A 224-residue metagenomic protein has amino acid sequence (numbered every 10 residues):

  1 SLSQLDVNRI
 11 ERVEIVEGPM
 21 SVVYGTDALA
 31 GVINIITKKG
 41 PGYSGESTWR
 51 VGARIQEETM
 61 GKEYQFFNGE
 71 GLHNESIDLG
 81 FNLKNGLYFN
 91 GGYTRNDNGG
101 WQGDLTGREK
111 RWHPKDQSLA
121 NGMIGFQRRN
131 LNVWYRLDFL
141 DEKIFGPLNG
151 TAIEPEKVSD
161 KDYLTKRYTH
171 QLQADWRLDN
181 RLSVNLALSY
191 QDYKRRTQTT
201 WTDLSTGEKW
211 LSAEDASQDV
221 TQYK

Functional and structural regions predicted by a protein language model:
S1-E17: Short acidic/polar hinge/loop motifs at secondary-structure boundaries that mediate gating or recognition
Q4-L5, V23, W176, S217: A general structural signal for stabilizing positions within well-ordered secondary structure
N8-E11, V22-N34, K39-G103, D116-A120: Outer-membrane beta-barrel translocator/receptor signature
R12, E17, V32, N74-D78 (+3 more regions): Membrane-embedded beta-strand positions in outer-membrane beta-barrel channels/transporters
G18, I36, R50-E58, T94-N96 (+3 more regions): Outer-membrane beta-barrel pore domains and translocons
S47-W49, A53, E75, S118 (+5 more regions): Polar/charged side chains located within well-ordered beta-strands of beta-rich proteins
G86-F89, N130-Y135, N180-V184: Repeated loop/turn-to-beta-strand initiation elements of outer-membrane beta-barrel proteins
D97-R177, D192-D203, G207-E208, E214-A216: Flexible loop and strand-edge segments within Gram-negative outer membrane beta-barrel domains
